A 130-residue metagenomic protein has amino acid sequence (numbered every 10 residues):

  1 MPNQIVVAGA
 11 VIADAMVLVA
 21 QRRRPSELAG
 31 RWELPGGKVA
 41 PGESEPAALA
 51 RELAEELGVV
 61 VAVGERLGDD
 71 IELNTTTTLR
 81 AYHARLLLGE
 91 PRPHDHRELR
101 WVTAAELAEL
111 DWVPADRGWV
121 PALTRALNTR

Functional and structural regions predicted by a protein language model:
M1-L18, K38: Conserved N-terminal beta-strand and adjoining loop/helix that marks the start of the Nudix/MutT-like hydrolase domain
V6, E33, A81: Conserved beta-strand segments that form the floor/walls of ligand-binding pockets within enzyme and binding domains
V11-I12, V19, L86, W101: Conserved hydrophobic "DFG−1" position in protein kinase catalytic cores
M16-E55, V59: Conserved Nudix-box catalytic region and its N-terminal flanking loop in Nudix hydrolases and closely related
V60-V61, G68-A104, L123: Active-site-adjacent beta-strand/loop module that shapes the phosphate/pyrophosphate-binding cleft
A115-R130: Charged phosphate-binding loop/patch that engages nucleotide di/tri-phosphates or the phosphate backbone of nucleic
